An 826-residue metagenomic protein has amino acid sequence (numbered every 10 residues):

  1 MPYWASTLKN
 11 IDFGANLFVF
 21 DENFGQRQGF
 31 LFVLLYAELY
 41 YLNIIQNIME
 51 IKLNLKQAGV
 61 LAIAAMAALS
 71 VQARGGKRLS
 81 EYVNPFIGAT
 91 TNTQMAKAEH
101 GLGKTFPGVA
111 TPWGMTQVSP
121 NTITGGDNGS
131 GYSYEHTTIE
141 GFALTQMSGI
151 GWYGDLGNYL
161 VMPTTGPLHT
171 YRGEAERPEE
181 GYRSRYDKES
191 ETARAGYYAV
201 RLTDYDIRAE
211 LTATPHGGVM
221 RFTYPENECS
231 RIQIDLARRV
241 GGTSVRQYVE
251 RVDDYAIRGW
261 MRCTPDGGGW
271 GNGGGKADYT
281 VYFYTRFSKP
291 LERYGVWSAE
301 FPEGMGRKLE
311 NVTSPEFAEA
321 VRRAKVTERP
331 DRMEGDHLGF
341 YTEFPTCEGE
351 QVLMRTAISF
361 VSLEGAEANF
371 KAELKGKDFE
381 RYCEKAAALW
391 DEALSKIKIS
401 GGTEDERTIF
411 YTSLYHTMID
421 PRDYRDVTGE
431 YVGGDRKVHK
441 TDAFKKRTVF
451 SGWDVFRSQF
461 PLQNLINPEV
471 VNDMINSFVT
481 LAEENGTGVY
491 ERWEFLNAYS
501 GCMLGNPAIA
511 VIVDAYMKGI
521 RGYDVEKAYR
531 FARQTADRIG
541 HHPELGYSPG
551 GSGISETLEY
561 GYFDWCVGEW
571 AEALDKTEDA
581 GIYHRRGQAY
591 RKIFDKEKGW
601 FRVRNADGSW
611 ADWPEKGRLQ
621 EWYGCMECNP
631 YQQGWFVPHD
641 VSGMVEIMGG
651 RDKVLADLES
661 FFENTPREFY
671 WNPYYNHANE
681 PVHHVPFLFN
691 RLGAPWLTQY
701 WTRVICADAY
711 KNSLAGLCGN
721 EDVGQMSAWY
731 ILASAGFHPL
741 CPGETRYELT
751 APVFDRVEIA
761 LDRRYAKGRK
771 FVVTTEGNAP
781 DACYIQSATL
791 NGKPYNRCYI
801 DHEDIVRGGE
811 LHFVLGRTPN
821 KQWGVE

Functional and structural regions predicted by a protein language model:
M1-W4, E22-G75: Bacterial Sec-dependent N-terminal signal peptides
L8, V19-N23, Y82: Ser/Thr/Pro/Gly-rich low-complexity, intrinsically disordered segments
R74-L558, C566, A571-K592, K598-F601 (+7 more regions): Accessory carbohydrate-recognition regions in carbohydrate-active enzymes
F563: ATP-dependent phospho-/nucleotidyl transfer catalytic cores
F771-G777: Beta-strand-rich recognition domains
